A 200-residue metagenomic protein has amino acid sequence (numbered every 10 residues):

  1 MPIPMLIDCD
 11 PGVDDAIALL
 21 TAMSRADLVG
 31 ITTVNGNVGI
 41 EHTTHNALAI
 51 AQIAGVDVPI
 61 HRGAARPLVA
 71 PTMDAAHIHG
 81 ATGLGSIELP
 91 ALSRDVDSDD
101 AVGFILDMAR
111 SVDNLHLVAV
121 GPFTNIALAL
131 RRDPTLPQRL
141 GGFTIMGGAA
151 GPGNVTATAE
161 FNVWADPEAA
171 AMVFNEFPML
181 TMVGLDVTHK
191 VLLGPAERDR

Functional and structural regions predicted by a protein language model:
M1-R200: N-terminal acidic, glycine/proline-rich low-complexity segments
